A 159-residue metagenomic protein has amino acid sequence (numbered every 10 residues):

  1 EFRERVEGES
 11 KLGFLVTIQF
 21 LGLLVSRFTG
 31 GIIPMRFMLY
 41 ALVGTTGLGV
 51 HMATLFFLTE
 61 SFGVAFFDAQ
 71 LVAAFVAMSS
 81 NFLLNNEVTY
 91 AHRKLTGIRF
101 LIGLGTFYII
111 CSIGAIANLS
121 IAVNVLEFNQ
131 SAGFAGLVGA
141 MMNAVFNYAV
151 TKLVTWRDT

Functional and structural regions predicted by a protein language model:
E1-L48, V88-G105: Hydrophobic helical membrane-anchoring modules
M35-V43, A65, A69, A73 (+2 more regions): Short alpha-helical transmembrane interface motifs in multi-pass membrane proteins
G47, H51-T54, A77, N81 (+4 more regions): Alpha-helical transmembrane segments of multipass membrane proteins
L55-G63, A122-L126: Short amphipathic helix-loop junctions that connect adjacent transmembrane helices in Major Facilitator Superfamily/SLC
T59-H92: Acidic (E/D-rich), amphipathic helical modules within compact regulatory domains
F75, G133-F146: Small-residue-rich transmembrane alpha-helices that serve as helix-helix interface/gating elements in multipass
S80-K94, N147-T159: C-terminal transmembrane helix end/exit motif
R99-V123: Mid-chain, well-packed structural core segment of small domains
